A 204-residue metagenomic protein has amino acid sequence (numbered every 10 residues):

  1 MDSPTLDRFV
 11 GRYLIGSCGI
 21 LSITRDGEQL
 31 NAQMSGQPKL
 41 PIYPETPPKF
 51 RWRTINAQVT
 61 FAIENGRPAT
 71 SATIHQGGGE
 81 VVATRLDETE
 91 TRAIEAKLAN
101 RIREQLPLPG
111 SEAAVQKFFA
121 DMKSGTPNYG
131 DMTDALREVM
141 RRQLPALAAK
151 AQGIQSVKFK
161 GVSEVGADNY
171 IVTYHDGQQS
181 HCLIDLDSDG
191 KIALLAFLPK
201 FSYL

Functional and structural regions predicted by a protein language model:
M1-L204: Peripheral terminal and inter-domain segments
